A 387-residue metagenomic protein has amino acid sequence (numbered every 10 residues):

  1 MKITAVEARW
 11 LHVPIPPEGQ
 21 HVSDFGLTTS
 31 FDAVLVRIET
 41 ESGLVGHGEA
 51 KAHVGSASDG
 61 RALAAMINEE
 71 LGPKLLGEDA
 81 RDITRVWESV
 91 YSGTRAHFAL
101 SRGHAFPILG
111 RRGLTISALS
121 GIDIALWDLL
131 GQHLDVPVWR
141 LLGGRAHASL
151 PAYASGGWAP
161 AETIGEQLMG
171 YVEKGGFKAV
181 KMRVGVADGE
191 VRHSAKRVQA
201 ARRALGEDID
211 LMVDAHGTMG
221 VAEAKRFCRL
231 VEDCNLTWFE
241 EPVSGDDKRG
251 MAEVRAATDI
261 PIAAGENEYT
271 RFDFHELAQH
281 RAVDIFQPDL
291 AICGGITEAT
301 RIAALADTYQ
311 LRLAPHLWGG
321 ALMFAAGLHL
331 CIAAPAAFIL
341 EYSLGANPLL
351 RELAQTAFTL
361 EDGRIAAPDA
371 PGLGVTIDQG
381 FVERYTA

Functional and structural regions predicted by a protein language model:
M1-H47, K51-G55, A346-R351: Structured beta-strand/loop patches that form or line metal/cofactor-binding pockets in enzymes
I3, V36, G43, L71 (+9 more regions): Conserved, mostly hydrophobic/aromatic
A5, E39-H133: Metal- or metallocofactor-binding catalytic centers and their adjacent structured scaffolds across diverse enzyme
G46, A152-G156, K178-M182, L211-A215 (+5 more regions): Hydrophobic faces of well-ordered beta-strands that scaffold small-molecule active sites in alpha/beta enzyme cores
G143-T258: Metal-dependent enolase-superfamily TIM-barrel catalytic cores that perform enediolate-based chemistry
R229, N235, D246-R364: Shared catalytic-loop signature of beta/alpha-barrel
N347-A387: C-terminal extensions of enzymes
